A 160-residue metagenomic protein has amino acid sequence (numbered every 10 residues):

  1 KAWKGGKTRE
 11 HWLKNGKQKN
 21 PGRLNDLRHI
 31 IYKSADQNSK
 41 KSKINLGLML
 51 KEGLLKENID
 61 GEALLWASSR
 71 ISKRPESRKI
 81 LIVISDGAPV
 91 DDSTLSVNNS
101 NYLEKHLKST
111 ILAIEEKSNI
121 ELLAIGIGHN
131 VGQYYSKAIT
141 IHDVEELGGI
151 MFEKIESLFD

Functional and structural regions predicted by a protein language model:
K1-D160: Acidic, glycine-rich A-domain
